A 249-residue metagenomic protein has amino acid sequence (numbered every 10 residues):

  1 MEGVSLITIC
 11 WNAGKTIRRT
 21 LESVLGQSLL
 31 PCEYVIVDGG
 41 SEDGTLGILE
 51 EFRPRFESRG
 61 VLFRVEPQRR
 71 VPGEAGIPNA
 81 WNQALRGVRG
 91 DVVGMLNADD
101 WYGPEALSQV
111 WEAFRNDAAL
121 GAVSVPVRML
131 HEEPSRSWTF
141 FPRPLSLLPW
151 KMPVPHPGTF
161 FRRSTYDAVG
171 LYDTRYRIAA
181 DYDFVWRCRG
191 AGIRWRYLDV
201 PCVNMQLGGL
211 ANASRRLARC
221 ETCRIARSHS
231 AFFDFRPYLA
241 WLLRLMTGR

Functional and structural regions predicted by a protein language model:
E2-S5, E33, D183: Cell-envelope/extracellular polymer assembly enzymes that use nucleotide-activated donors
E22-P31: Short, acidic, metal-binding catalytic loop of nucleotide-sugar glycosyltransferases
C32-G40, R64-R70: Short beta-strand/loop segment that forms part of the nucleotide-sugar
D38-I48: A conserved acidic beta->alpha catalytic loop
Q68-V88: Glycine-rich, basic loop-to-helix element that forms the pyrophosphate-binding segment of sugar-nucleotide handling
V93: Short aromatic/hydrophobic "clamp" motif used to bind/position activated sugar donors
W101, E105-S137: Conserved donor NDP-sugar-binding/catalytic core segment of glycosyltransferases
F140-I225: Conserved nucleotide-sugar donor-binding catalytic segment
